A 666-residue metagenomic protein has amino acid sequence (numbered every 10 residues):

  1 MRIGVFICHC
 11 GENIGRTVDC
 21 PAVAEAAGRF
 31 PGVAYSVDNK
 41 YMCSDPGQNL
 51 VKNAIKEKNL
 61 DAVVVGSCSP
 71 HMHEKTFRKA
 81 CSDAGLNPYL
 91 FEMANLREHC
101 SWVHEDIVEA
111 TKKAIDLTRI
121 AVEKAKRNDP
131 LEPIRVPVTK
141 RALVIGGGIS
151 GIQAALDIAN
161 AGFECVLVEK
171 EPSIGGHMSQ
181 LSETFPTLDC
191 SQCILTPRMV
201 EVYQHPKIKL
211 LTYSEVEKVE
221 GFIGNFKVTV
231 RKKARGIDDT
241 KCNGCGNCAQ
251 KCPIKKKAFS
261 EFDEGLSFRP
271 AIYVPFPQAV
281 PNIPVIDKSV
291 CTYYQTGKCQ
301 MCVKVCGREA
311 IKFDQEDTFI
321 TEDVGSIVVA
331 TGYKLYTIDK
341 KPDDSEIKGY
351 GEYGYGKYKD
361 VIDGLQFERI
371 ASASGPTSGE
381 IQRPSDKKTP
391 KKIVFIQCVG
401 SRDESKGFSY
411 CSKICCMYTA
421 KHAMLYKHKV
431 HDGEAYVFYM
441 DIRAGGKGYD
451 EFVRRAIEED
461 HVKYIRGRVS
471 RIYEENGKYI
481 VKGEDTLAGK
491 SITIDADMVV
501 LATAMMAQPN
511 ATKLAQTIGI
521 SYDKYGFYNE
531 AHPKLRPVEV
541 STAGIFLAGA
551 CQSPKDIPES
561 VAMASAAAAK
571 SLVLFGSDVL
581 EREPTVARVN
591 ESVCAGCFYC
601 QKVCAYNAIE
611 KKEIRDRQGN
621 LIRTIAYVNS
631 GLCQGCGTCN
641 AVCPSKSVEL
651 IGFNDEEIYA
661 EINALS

Functional and structural regions predicted by a protein language model:
M1-S666: Residues forming the flavin
